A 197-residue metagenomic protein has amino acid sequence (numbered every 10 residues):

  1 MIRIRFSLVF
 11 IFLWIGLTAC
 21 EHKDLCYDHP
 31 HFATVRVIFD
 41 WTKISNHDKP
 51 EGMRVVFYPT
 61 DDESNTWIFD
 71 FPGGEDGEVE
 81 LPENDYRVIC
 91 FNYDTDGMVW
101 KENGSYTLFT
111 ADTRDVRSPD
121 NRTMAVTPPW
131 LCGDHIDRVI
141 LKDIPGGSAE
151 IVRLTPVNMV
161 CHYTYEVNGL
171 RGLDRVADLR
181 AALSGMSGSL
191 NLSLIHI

Functional and structural regions predicted by a protein language model:
I2-R3, L13-K43: Bacterial Sec-dependent N-terminal signal peptides
R36-D40, V56, F91, E166-N168 (+1 more regions): Residue-level recognition of well-ordered beta-strand positions that form the cores of beta-sheet-rich folds across
I38-P50, E166-D174: Structural motif
T42-P72: Post-signal-peptide N-terminal segment of Sec-exported extracytoplasmic proteins
P59-E63, D94-D96, S187: Solvent-exposed strand-loop boundary residues in beta-sheet-rich modules
N65-N158: Short, low-hydrophobicity acidic/polar segments
E150-S193: Hydrophobic, aromatic-enriched interface-forming segments
I195-I197: Conserved small/polar residues in nucleotide/adenosyl-binding loops
